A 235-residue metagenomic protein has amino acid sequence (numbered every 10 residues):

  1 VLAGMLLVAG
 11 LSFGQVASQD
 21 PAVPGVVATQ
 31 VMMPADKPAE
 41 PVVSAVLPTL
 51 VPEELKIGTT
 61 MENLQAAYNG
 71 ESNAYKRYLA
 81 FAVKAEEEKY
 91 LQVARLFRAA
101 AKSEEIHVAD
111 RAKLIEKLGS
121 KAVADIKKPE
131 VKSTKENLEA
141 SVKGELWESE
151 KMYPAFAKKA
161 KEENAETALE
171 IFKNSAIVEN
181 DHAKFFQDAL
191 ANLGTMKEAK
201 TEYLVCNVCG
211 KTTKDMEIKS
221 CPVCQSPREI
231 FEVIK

Functional and structural regions predicted by a protein language model:
V1-Q15: Sec-dependent N-terminal signal peptides
D20, G25-K235: Non-heme di-metal
